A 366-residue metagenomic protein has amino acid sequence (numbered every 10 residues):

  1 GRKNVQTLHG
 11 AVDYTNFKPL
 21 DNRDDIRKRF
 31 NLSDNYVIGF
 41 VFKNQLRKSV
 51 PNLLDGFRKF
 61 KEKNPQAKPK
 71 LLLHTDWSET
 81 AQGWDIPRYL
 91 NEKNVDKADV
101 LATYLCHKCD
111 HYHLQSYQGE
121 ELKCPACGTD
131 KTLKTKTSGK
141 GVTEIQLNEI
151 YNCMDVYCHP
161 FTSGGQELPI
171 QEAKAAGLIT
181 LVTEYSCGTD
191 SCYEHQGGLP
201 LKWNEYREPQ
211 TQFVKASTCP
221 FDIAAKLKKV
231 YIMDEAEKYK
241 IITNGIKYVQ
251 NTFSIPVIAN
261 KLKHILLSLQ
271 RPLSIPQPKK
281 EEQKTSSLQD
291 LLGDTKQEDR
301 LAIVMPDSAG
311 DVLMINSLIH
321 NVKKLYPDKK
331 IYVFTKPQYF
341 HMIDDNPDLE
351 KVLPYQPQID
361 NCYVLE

Functional and structural regions predicted by a protein language model:
A11: Carbohydrate-associated surface elements
F17-L32, I86-R88, S287-L288: A short helix/loop element that forms part of the nucleotide-sugar donor recognition site in Leloir-type
L32-K48, L54-F57, L71-L73: Conserved donor-binding/catalytic core segment of Leloir-type glycosyltransferases
G83-E149: Nucleotide-activated donor-binding/catalytic signature segment of Leloir-type glycosyltransferases, i.e., the conserved
T162: Aromatic "clamp/platform" in nucleotide-sugar-dependent glycosyltransferases that forms part of the donor/acceptor
T189-K229: Change "using UDP/GDP/dTDP sugars" to "using nucleotide sugars
T218, E235-H264: A charged, aromatic-enriched C-terminal amphipathic alpha-helix characteristic of glycosyltransferases across folds
Q277-E366: Catalytic machinery of carbohydrate-active enzymes, primarily nucleotide-sugar-dependent glycosyltransferases
